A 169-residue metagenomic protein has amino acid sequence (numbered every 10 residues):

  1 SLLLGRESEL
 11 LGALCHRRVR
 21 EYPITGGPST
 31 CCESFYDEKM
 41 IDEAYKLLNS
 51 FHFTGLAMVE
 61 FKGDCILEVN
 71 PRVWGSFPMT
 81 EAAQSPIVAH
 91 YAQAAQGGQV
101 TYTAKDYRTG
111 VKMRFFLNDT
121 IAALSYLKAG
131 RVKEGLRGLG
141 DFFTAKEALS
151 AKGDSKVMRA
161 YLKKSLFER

Functional and structural regions predicted by a protein language model:
S1-H52, N70-A95: ATP-dependent carboxylate/phosphate-activation module, predominantly the ATP-grasp catalytic core and closely related
T54-G63: A short glycine-rich, hydrophobically flanked beta-strand micro-motif that places a catalytic Asp/Glu for divalent metal
L56, P78, V100-T101: Secondary-structure boundary/capping residues
D64-E68: Catalytic activation segment of kinase domains across protein kinase-like and atypical kinase folds
Q93-R169: Peripheral (often C-terminal) accessory segments that flank ATP-dependent C-N-forming ligase machineries
